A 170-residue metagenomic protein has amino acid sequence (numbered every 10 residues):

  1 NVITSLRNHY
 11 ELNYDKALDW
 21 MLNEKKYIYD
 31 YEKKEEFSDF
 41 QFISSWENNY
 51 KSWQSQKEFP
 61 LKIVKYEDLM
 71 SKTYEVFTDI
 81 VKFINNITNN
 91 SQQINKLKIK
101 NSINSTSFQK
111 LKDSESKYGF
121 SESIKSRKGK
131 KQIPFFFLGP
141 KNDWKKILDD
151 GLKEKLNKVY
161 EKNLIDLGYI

Functional and structural regions predicted by a protein language model:
N1-F135, I147, E161-K162: PAPS-dependent sulfotransferase catalytic domain
P134-N142: Short, contiguous pre-domain boundary segments
I147-I170: C-terminal accessory extensions appended to soluble enzyme cores
